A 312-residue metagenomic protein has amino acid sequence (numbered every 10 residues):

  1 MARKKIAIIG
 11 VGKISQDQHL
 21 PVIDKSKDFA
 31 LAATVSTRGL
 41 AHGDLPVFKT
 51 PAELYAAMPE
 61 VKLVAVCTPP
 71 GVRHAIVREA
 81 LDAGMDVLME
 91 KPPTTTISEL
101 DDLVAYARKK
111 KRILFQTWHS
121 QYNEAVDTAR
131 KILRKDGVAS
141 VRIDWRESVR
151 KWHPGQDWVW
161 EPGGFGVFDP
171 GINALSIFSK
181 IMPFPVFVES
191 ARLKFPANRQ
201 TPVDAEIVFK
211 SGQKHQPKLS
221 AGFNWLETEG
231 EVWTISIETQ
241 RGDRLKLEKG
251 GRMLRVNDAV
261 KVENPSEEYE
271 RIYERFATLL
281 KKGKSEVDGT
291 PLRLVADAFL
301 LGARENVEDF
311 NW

Functional and structural regions predicted by a protein language model:
M1-D44, W312: N-terminal Rossmann-like dinucleotide-binding module
R3, E53, L63-V66, R112 (+2 more regions): C-terminal helix-rich "cap/oligomerization" subdomain common to oxidoreductases
I14, L245-L247, K261-E274, V287: Active-site loop of classical SDR/Rossmann-like NAD(P)-dependent oxidoreductases, centered on the catalytic Tyr-X3-Lys
L45-Y106: Beta-loop-alpha module in the N-terminal Rossmann-like domain of NAD(P)-dependent dehydrogenases, especially those
A83-M85, K110-R112, H215: A short helix->loop->beta-strand "cap" motif at the edges of active sites that frequently abuts
D102-H119, V138-V141: Rossmann-fold dehydrogenase core element
S120-F187: Predominantly a Rossmann-like dinucleotide-binding segment in NAD(P)-dependent oxidoreductases
L175-G251, E274-K284, L301-A303: Contiguous beta-strand/loop segments that form the cofactor/metal-binding neighborhood of enzyme cores
